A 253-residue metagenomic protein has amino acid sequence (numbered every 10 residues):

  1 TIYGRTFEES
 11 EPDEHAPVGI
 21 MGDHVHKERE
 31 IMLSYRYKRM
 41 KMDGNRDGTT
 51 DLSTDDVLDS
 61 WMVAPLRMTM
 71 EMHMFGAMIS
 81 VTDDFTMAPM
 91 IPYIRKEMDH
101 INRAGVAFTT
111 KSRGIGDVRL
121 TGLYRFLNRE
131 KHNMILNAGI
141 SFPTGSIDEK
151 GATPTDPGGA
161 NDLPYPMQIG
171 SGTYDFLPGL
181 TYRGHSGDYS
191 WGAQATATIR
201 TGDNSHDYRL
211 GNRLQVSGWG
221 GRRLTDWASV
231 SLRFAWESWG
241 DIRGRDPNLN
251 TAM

Functional and structural regions predicted by a protein language model:
T1-T54, T144-S146, Y165: Outer-membrane beta-barrel biogenesis signature
I20, L58-V63, R103-T110, D162-Q168 (+2 more regions): Extracellular loop and loop/strand-boundary signature of outer-membrane beta-barrel proteins
G22-H24, Y35, F75-I79, P89 (+5 more regions): Residues on the lipid-exposed face of transmembrane beta-strands in outer-membrane beta-barrel proteins
K27-R29, T69-H73, S112-V118, H132 (+2 more regions): Residues that define the transmembrane beta-barrel architecture of outer-membrane proteins
I31, D84-M87, L120, R129-N133 (+2 more regions): Repeated loop/turn-to-beta-strand initiation elements of outer-membrane beta-barrel proteins
I31-R39, P89-Y93, L136-F142, A193-I199 (+1 more regions): Transmembrane beta-barrel strands of outer-membrane/channel proteins
N45-L52, D99-V106, I147-T155, Q194 (+3 more regions): Outer-membrane beta-barrel translocator domains and adjoining extracellular loop/strand segments of Gram-negative
R46-V57, N204-M253: Outer membrane beta-barrel transmembrane domains
